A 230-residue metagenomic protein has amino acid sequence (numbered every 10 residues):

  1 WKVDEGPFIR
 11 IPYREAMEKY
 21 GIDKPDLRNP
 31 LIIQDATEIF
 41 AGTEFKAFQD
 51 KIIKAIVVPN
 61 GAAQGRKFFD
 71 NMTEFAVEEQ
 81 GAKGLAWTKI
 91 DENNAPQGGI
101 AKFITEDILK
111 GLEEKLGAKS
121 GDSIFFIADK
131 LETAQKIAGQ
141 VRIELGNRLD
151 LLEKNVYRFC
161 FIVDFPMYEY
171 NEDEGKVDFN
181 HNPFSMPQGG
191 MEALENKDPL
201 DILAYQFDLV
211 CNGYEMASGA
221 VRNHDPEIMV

Functional and structural regions predicted by a protein language model:
W1-V230: Class II aminoacyl-tRNA synthetase catalytic cores and aaRS-like
